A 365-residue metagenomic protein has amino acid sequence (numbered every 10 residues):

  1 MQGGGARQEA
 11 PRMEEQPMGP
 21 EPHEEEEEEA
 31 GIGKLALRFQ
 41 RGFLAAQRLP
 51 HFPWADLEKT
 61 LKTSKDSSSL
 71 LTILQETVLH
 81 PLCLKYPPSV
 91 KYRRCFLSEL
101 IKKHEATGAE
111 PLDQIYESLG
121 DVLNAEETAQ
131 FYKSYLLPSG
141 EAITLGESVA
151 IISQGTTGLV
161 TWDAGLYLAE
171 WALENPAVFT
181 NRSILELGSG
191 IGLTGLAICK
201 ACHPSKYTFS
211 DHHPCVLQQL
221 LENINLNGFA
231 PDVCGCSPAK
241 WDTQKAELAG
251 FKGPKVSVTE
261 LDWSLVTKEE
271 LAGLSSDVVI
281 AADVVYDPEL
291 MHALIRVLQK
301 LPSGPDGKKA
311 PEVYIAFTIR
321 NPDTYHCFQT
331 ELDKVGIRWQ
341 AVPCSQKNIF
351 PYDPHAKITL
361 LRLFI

Functional and structural regions predicted by a protein language model:
M1-I365: S-adenosylmethionine-dependent methyltransferases
